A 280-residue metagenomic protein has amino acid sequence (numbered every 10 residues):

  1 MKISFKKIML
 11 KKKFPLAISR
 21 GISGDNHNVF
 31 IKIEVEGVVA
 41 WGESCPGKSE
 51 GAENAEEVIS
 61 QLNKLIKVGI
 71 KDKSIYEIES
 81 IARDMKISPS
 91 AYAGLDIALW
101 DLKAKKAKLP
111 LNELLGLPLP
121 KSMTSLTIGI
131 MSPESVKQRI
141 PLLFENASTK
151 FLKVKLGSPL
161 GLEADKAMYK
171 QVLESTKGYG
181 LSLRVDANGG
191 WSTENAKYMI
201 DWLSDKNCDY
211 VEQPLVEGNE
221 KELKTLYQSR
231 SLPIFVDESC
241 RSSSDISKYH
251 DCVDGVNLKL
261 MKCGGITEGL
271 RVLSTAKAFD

Functional and structural regions predicted by a protein language model:
M1-E50: Structured beta-strand/loop patches that form or line metal/cofactor-binding pockets in enzymes
F5, E34, V38-K106: Metal- or metallocofactor-binding catalytic centers and their adjacent structured scaffolds across diverse enzyme
I31, G37, L95, K108 (+5 more regions): Conserved, mostly hydrophobic/aromatic
A40, L183-V185, I234-F235, V256: Residue-level marker for buried hydrophobic side chains located in beta-strands that build the well-ordered beta-sheet
S44, I97, L102, A187 (+2 more regions): Generic detector of well-ordered alpha-helical packing
Q61, E77, A91, L95 (+10 more regions): General structural feature for long, well-ordered alpha-helical segments within catalytic domains of soluble enzymes
E113-R230: Metal-dependent enolase-superfamily TIM-barrel catalytic cores that perform enediolate-based chemistry
G218-D280: Catalytic alpha/beta core domains of metabolic enzymes, predominantly
